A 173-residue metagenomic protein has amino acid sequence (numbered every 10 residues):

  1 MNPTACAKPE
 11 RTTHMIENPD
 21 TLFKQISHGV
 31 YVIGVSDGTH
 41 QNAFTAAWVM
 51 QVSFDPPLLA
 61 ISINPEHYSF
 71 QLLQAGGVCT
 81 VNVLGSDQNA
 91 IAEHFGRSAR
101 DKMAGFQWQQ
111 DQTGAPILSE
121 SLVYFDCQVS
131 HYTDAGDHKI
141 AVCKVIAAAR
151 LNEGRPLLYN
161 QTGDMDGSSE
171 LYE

Functional and structural regions predicted by a protein language model:
N2-E173: Basic, polyanion-binding surface patches
